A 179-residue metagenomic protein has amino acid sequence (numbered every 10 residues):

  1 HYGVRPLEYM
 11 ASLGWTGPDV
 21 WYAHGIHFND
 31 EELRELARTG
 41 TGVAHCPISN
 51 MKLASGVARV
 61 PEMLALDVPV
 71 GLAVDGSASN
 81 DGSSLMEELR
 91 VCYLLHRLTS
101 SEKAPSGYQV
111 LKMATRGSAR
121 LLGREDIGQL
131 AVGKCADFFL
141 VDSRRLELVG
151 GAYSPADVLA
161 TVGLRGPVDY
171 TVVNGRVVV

Functional and structural regions predicted by a protein language model:
H1-G42, A54-V70: Histidine/acidic residue-rich metal-binding segments in metalloenzymes
L13-W15, D19, P61-R145, T161-G163: His/Asp/Glu-enriched, well-ordered alpha-helical/loop segment that forms or immediately abuts the divalent-metal
Y22, D75, G175: Residue-level signal for inorganic ion chemistry
G25-I26, R97, R144, R176: Flexible loop residues that form catalytic and substrate-binding hotspots at small-molecule/glycan-binding clefts
G25-N29, S49, E125: Short beta->alpha connector loops
P47-M51, G76-A78: Short, acidic/turn-prone active-site loops that include or flank metal/cofactor- and phosphate-binding residues
L53-V57, D81-S83, G151: Short, charged, surface-exposed secondary-structure boundary motifs
A136-V179: C-terminal cap of metal-dependent C-N hydrolases
